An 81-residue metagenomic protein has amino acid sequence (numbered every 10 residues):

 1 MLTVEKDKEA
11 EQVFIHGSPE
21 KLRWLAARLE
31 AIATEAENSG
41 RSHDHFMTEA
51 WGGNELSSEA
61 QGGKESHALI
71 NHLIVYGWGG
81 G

Functional and structural regions predicted by a protein language model:
M1-G81: Positively charged, low-complexity terminal tracts and the immediately adjacent first secondary-structure elements
